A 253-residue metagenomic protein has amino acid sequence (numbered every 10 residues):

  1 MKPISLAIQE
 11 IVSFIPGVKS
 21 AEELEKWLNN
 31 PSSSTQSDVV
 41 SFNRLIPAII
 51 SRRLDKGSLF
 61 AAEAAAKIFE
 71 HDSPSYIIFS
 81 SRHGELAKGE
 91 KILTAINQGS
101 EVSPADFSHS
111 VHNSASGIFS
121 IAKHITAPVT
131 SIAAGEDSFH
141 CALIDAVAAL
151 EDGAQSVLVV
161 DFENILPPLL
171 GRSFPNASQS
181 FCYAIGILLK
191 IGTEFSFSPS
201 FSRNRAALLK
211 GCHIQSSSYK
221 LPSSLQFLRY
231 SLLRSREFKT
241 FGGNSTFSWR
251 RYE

Functional and structural regions predicted by a protein language model:
M1-F107, V111-H112, S116-S131, D161-E253: Conserved "HGTGT" condensation-loop signature of ketosynthase/thiolase-family condensing enzymes that catalyze
A62-A65, F69, A133-S156: Active-site-proximal alpha-helical scaffold in enzymes
